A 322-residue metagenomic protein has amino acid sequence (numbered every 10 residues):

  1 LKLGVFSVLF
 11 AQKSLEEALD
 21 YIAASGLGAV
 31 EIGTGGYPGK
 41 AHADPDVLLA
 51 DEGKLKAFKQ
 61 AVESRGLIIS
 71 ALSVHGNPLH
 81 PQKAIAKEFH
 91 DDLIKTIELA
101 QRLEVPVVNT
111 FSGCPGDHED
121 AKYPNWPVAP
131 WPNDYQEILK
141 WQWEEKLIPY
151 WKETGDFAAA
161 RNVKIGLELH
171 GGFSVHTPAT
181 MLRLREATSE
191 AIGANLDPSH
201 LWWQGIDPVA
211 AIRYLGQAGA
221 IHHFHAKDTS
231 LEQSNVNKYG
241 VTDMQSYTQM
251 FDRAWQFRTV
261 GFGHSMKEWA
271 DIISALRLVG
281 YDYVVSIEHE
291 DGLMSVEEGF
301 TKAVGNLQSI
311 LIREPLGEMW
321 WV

Functional and structural regions predicted by a protein language model:
K2, K13, A29-V30, L72 (+3 more regions): Acidic/histidine-rich catalytic cores of soluble enzymes
F10, S286-V296: A short, acidic, flexible beta-alpha connecting loop/helix-capping segment that sits on the rim of active
E17, Y21, A57-S64, P78-G193 (+2 more regions): Active-site acidic/histidine proton-transfer and metal-coordination neighborhood in alpha/beta enzyme cores
A18-P38, E104: Catalytic domains of carbohydrate-active enzymes, especially glycoside hydrolases
L27, A100, V105, I221 (+1 more regions): A structural motif
E31-G33, I69-V74, P106-G113, I165-E168 (+1 more regions): Short beta-strand segments at enzyme active-site cores
I32-A57, S112-E119: Glycine-rich, proline-tolerant flexible connector loops at the mouths of alpha/beta enzymes
V296-L316: C-terminal helical cap(s) of enzyme catalytic domains, especially alpha/beta-barrels
